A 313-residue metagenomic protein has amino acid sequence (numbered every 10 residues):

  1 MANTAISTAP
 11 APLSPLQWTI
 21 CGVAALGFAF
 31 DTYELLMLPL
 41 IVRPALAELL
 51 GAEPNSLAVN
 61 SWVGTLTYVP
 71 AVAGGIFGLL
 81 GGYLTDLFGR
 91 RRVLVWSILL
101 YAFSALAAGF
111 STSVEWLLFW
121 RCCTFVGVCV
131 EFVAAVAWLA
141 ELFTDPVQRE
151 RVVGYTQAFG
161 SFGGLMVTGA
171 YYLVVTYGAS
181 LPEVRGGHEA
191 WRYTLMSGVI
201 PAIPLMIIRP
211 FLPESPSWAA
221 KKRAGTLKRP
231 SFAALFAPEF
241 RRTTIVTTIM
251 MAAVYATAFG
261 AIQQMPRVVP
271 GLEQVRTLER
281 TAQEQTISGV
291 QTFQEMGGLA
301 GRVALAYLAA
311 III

Functional and structural regions predicted by a protein language model:
M1-I313: Transmembrane-helix signature of 12-pass secondary carriers
